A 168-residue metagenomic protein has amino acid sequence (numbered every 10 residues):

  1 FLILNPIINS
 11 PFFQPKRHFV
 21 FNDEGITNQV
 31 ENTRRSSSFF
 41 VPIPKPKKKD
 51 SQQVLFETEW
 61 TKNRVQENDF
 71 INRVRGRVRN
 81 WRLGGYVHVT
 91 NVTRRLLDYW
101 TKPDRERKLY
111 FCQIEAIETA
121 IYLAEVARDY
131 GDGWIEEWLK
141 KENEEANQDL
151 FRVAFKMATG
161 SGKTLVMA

Functional and structural regions predicted by a protein language model:
F1-C112: N-terminal accessory segments
W81-K156, L165: Conserved pre-motif I regulatory segment
T159: The conserved Walker
G162: Conserved glycine(s) of the Walker
